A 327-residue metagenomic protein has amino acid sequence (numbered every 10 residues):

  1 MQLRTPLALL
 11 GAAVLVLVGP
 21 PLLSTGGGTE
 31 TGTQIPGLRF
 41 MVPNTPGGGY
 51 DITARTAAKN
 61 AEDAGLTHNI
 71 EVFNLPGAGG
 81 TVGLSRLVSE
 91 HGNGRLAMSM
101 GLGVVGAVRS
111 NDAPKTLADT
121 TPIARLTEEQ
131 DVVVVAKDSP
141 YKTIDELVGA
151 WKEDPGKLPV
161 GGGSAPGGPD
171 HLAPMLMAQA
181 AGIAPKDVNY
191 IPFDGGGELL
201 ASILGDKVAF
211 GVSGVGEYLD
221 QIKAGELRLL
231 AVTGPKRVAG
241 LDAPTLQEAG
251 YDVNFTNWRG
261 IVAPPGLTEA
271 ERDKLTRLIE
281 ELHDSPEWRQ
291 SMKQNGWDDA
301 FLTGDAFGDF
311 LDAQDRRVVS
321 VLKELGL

Functional and structural regions predicted by a protein language model:
T5, P20-D119, I183-G197, A201-A209 (+1 more regions): N-terminal (or domain-start) structured segment
A8-P21: Hydrophobic membrane-insertion alpha-helices, especially the h-region of bacterial N-terminal signal peptides
L9-L10, T245, A270-L327: An extracytoplasmic/periplasmic, membrane-proximal ligand-sensing/linker region
I35, N60-A64, R86-R95, V108-D194 (+2 more regions): Hinge/capping helix and adjacent helix->loop/strand transition within the periplasmic-binding protein
T81-N93, W151-E153, L176, A180 (+3 more regions): Short helices/loops that flank or line small-molecule/ion binding pockets
N93-M100, V160, A209-S213, R228-A231 (+1 more regions): Paired acidic/hydrophobic, glycine-rich loop segments that form the ligand-binding mouth/hinge of periplasmic-binding
M98-V104, G195-G196, V212-Y218, V232-P235 (+2 more regions): Beta->alpha turn/N-cap motifs
E217-D284, A313-R316: C-terminal lobe and pocket-closing loops of periplasmic/extracytoplasmic Venus-flytrap solute-binding proteins
